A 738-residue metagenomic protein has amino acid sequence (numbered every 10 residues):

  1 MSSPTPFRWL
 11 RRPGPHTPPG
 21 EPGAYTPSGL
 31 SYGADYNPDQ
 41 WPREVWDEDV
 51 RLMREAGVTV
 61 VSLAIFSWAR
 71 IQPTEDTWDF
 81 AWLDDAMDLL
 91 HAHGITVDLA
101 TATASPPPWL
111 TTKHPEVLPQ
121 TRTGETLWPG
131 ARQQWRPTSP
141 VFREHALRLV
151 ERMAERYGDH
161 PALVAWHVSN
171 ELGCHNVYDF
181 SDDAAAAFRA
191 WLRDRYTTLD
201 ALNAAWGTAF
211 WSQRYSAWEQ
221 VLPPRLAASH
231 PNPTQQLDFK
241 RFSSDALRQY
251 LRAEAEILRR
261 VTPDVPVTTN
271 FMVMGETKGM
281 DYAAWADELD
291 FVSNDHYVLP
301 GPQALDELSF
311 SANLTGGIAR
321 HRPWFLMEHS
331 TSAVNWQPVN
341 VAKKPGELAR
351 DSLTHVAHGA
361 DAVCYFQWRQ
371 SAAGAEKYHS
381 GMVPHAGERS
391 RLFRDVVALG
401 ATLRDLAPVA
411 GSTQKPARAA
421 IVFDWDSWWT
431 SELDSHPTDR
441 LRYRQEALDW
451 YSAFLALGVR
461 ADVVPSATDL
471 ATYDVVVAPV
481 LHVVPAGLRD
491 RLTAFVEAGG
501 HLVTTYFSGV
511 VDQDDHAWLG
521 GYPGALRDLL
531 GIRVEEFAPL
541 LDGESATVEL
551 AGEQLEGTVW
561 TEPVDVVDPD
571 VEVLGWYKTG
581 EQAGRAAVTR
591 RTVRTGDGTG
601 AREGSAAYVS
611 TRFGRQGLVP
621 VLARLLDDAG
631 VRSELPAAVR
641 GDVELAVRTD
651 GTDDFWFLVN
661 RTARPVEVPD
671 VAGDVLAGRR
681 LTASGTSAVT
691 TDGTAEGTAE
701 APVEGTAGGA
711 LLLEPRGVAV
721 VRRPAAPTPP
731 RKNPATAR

Functional and structural regions predicted by a protein language model:
M1-S62, P73, D88-A92, T96 (+1 more regions): N-terminal carbohydrate-binding accessory modules
S28-L30, G57-T59, H91-V97, D159-V164 (+7 more regions): Short, well-ordered coil/turn segments that N-cap beta-strands
S31-W41, A64-A81, W128-L147, L172-N176 (+6 more regions): The substrate-binding groove and active-site-proximal loops of carbohydrate-active enzymes, especially glycoside
A34, M53, V61, L90 (+8 more regions): Conserved, mostly hydrophobic/aromatic
Q40-E55, A146-R152, M274-W285, K344-S352: Short, acidic/polar
E48-E55, S62-T126, A154, E254-V261 (+1 more regions): Aromatic-lined substrate-binding rim segments of carbohydrate-active enzymes
T123-F291, D295-V298, P302-L308: Polysaccharide-binding and catalytic clefts of secreted carbohydrate-active enzymes
V221, D264, N294-R738: Carbohydrate-binding surfaces of carbohydrate-active enzymes
